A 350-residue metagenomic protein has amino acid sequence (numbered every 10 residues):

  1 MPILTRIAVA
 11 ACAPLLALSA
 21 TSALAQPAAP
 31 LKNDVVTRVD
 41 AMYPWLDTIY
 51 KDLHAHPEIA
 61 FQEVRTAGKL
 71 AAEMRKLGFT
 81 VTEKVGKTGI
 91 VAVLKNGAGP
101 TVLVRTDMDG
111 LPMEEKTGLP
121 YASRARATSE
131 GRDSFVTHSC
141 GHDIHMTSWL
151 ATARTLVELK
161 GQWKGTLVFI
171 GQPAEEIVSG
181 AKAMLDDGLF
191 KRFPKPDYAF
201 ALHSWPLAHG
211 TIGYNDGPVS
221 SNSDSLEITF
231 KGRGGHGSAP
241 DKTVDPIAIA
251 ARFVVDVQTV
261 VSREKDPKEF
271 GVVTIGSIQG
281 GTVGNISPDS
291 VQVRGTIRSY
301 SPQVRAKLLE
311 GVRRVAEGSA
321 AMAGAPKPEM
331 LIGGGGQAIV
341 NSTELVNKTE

Functional and structural regions predicted by a protein language model:
M1-R6: Positively charged n-region of N-terminal signal peptides that target proteins for export
A8-S19: Bacterial N-terminal signal peptides
T21-A25: Sec/Tat signal peptide C-region and signal peptidase I cleavage site
Q26-H138, D143, T147-G165: Acidic/His- and Gly-rich active-site-bordering loop/insert found across diverse amide/peptide-bond hydrolases
Q26-P30, A251-E350: Metal-dependent amide/peptide-bond hydrolase catalytic core, centered on the "pita-bread" metallohydrolase fold
L53, M74, A92, V104 (+7 more regions): Divalent metal-coordination and catalytic microenvironments
R126-T137, D143-I144, G161-I278, T282-P288: Histidine/acidic-residue-rich, glycine-tolerant segments that coordinate divalent metal ions
